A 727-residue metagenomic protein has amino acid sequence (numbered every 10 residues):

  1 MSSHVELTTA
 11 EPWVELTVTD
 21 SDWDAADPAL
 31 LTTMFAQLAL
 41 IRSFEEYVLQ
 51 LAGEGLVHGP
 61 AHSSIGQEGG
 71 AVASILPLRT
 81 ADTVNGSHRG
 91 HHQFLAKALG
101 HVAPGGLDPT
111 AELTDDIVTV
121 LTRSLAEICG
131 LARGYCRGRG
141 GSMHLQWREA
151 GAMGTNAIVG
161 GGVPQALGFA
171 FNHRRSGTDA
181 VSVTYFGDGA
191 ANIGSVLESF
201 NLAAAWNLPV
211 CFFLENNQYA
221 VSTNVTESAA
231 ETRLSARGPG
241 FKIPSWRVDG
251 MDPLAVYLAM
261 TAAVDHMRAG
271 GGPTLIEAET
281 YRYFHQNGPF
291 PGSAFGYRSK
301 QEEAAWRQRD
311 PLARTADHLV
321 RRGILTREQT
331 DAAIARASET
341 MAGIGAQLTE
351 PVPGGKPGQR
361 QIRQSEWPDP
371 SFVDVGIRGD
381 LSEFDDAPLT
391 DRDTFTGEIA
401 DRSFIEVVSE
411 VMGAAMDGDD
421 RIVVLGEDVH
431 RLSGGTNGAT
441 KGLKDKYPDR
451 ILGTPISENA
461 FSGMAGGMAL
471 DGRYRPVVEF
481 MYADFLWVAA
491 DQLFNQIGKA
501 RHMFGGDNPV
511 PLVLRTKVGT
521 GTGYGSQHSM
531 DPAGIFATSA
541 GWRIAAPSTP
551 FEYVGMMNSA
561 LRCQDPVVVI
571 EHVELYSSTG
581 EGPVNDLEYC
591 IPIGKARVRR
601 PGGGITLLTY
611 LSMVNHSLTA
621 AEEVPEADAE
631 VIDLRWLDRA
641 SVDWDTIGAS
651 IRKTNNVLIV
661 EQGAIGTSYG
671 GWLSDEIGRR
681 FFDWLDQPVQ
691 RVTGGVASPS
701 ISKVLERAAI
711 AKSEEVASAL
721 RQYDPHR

Functional and structural regions predicted by a protein language model:
M1-G70, L76, F284-Q286, F290-Y447 (+2 more regions): Conserved acidic/glycine
E46-Q50, E54-W206, N224-A230, S235 (+2 more regions): Cofactor-binding active-site loop characterized by glycine-rich and histidine/acidic residues
L51-V57, G141-N156, A180-T184, F241-S245 (+7 more regions): Glycine/charged-rich beta-loop-alpha catalytic/anionic-binding loops adjacent to active sites
G70-V72, A150-Q218, V248-H266, H430-N508 (+2 more regions): Thiamine diphosphate
N85-H88, Q146, G160, Y185-F186 (+9 more regions): Short beta-strand segments
L214-A346, E350, G354-G355, G438 (+4 more regions): Thiamine diphosphate
G523-L608: Phosphate/diphosphate-binding glycine-rich loops and adjacent basic-rich segments that engage nucleotide
